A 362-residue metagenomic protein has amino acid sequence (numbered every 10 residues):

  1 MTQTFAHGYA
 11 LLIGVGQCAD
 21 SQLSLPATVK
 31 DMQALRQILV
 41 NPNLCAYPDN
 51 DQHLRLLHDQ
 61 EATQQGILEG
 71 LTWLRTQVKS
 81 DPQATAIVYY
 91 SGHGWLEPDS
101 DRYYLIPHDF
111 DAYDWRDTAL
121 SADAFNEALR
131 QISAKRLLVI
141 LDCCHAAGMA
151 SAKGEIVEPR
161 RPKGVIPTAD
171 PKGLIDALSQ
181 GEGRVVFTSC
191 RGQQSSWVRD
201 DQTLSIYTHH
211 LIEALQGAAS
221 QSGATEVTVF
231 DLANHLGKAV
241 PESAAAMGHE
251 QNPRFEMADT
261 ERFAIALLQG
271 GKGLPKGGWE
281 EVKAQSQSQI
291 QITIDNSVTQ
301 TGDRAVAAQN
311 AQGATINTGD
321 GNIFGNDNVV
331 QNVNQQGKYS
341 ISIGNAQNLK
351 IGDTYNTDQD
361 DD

Functional and structural regions predicted by a protein language model:
M1-V306, Q312-T315, D320, V329 (+3 more regions): Cysteine endopeptidase catalytic domains of the caspase/legumain-like
